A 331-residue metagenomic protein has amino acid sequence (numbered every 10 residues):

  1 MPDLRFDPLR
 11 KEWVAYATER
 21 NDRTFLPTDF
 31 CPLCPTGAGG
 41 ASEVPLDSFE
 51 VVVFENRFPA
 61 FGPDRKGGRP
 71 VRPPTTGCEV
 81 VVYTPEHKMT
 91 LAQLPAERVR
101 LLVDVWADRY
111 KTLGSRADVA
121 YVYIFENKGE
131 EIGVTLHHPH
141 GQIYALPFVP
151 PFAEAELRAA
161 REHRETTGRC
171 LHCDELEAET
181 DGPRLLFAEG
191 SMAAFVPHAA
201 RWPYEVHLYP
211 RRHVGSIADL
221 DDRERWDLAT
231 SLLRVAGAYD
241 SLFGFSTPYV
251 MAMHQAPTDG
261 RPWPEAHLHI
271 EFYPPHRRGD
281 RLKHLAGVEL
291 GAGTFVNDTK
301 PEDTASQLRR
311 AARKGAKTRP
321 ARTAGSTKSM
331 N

Functional and structural regions predicted by a protein language model:
M1-H138, Y144-G215, R223, A236-G237 (+2 more regions): Active-site microenvironments that recognize anionic phosphate/pyrophosphate groups
D219: Surface-exposed cleft-lining segments at the edges of enzyme active sites
D227-S246: Extended C-terminal subregions enriched in glycine
A252-T258: A glycine-rich phosphate-binding loop feature that marks nucleotide/adenosyl-phosphate handling sites
